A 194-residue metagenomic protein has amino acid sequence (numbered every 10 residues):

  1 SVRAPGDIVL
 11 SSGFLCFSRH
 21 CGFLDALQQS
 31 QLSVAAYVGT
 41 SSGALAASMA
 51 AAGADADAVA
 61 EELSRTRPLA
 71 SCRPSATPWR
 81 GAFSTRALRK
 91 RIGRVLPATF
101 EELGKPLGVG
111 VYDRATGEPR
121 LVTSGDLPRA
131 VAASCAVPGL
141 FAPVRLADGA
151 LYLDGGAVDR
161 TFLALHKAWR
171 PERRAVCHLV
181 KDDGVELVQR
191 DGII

Functional and structural regions predicted by a protein language model:
S1-T40, S48-I194: Patatin-like phospholipase
